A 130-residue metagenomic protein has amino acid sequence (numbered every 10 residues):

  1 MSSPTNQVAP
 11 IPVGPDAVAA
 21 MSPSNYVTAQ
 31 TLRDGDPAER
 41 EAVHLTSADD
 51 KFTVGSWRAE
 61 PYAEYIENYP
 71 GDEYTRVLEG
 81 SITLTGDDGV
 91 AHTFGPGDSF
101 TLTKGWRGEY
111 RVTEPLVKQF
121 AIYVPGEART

Functional and structural regions predicted by a protein language model:
M1-K51: A short, N-terminal "cap"/entry segment at the start of jelly-roll beta-barrel domains of the cupin/DSBH fold
E39, F52-V54, R107, V117: Intrinsic-disorder/low-complexity, polar/charged segments enriched in Ser/Thr/Lys/Arg/Asp/Glu/Gln
T46, D50-Y69, T103-K104: Conserved short histidine dyad/triad with adjacent acidic residue
G55, V77-L78, T85, R111-T113 (+1 more regions): Beta-strand residues in well-ordered beta-sheet regions across diverse protein folds
P61-A63, I82-T85: Active-site helix/loop of acyl-thioester processing domains in fatty-acid/polyketide metabolism, spanning hotdog-fold
N68-L84: Short, conserved beta-strand element in jelly-roll/cupin
D88-K104: Short acidic-glycine-tyrosine-enriched beta hairpin
K104-E127: Ligand-binding loop in jelly-roll beta-barrel domains
